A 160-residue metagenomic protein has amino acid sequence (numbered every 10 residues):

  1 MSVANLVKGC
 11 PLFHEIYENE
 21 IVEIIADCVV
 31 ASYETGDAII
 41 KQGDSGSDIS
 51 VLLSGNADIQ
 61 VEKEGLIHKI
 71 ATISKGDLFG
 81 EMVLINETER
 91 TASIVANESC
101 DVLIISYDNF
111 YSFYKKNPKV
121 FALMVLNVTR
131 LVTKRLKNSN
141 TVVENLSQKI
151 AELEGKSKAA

Functional and structural regions predicted by a protein language model:
M1-A160: Cytosolic regulatory regions built on CNB/CRP/Popeye-like sensor folds
